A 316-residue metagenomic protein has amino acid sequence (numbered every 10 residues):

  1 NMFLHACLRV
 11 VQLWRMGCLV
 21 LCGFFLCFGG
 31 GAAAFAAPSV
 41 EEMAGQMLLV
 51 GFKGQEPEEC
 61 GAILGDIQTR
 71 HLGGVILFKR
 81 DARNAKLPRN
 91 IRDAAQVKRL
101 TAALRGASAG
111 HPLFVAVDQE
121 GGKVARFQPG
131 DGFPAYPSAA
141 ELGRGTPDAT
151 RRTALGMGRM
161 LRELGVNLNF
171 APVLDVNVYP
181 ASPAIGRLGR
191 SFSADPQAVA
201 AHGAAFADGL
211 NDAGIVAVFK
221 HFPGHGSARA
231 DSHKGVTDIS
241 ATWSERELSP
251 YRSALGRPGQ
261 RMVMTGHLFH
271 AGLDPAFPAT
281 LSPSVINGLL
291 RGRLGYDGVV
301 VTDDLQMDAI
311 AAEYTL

Functional and structural regions predicted by a protein language model:
N1-L13: N-terminal secretory signal peptides that target proteins for export/translocation
M16-G29: Bacterial N-terminal signal peptides
A34-D131: N-terminal hydrophobic targeting/anchoring segments and the immediately downstream early-domain regions of hydrolases
Q46-F52, G73-L77, V115-V117, N169-A171 (+3 more regions): Hydrophobic faces of well-ordered beta-strands that scaffold small-molecule active sites in alpha/beta enzyme cores
E58-A62, L87-A109, A198-L316: Second-shell residues forming the walls of enzyme active-site clefts
D93-V97, R144-G156, A200: Glycine-rich anion/phosphate-binding loops
R105-P134, A154-N177, V199-P223: Glycine-rich, aromatic-flanked loop segments that form ligand/cofactor-binding clefts across common enzyme folds
G132-G145, G189-S193: A charged helix-plus-loop insertion that forms the helical arch/lid used to bind and gate nucleic-acid substrates
